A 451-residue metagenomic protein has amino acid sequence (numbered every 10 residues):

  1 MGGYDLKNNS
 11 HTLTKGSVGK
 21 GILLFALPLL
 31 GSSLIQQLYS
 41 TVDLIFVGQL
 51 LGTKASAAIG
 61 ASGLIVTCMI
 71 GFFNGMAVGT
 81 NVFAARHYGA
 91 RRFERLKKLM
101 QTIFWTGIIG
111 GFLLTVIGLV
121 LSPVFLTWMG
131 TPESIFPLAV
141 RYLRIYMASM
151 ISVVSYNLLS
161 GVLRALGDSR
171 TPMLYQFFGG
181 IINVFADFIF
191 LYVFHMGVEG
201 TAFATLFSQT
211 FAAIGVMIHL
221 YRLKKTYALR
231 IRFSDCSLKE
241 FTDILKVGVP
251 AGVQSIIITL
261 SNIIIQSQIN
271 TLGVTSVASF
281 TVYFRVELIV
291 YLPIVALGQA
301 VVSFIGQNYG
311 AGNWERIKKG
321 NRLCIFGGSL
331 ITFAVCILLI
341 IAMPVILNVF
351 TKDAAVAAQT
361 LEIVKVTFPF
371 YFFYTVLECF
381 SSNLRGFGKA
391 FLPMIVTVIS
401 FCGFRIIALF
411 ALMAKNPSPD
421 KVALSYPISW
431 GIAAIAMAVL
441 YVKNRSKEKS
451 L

Functional and structural regions predicted by a protein language model:
M1-A26, A84-S149, V193-V249, I305-F370 (+1 more regions): Short alpha-helical transmembrane segments in multi-pass integral membrane proteins
K15, G19-L38, V42, I65-F72 (+7 more regions): Residue-level signal for short hydrophobic patches within transmembrane helices of multi-pass membrane transporters
L24-D43, I145, Y156, G179 (+4 more regions): Transmembrane helical elements of multi-pass membrane transporters/channels
L38-A57, L126-E133, I189-M196, I256-I289 (+3 more regions): Helix-terminus/linker motif at the lipid-water interface of multi-pass membrane proteins
T53-L64, L143, A202, V274-I289 (+2 more regions): Small-residue hotspots at the loop-to-helix junctions and early N-terminal turns of transmembrane alpha-helices
S56-V116, V153-P172, S279-M343, Y374-T397: Small-residue-rich hydrophobic transmembrane alpha-helices
C68-G71, N183-F188, A213-M217, I289-L292 (+3 more regions): Hydrophobic transmembrane alpha-helices of multi-pass small-molecule transporters
A77, I145-R164, P172-G180, T201-V216 (+4 more regions): Short runs within selected transmembrane alpha-helices of multi-pass transporters and secretion channels
